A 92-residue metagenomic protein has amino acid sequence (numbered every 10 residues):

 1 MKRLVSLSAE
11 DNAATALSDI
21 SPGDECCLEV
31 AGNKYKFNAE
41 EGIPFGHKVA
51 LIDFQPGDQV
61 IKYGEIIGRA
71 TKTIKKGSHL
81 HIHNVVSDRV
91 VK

Functional and structural regions predicted by a protein language model:
K2-N33, N38: N-terminal first-folded block
V5-S8, S18, P44, A50-Q55 (+1 more regions): Generic, ordered loop/turn and secondary-structure boundary motif
L7, A16, A39, A50-L51 (+2 more regions): Hydrophobic residues in beta-strands and at strand termini
D11-T15, F45-H47, E65-R69: Short alpha-helix capping/helix-loop boundary micro-motifs
A16, I20-C26, G57, G64 (+1 more regions): Conserved SET/PR-domain catalytic core that frames the SAM/AdoMet-binding pocket
E29-Y63: Compact, glycine-rich, soluble single-domain proteins
V60-V90: C-terminal structural segments of small proteins and small subunits
